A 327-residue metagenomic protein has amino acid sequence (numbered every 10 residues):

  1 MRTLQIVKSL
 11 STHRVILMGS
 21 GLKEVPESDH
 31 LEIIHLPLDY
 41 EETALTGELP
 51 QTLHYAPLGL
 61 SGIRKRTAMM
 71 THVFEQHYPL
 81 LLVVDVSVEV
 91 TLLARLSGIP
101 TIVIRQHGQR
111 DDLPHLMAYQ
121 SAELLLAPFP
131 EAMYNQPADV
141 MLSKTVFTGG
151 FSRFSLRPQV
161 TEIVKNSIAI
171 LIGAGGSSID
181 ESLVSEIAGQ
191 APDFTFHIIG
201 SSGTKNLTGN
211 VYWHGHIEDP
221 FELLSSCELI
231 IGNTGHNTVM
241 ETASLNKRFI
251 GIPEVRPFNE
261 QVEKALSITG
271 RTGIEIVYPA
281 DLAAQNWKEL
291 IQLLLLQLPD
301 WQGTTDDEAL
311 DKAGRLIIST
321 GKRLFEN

Functional and structural regions predicted by a protein language model:
M1-S11: Short amphipathic alpha-helix
H13-I63: Conserved nucleotide-sugar phosphate-binding/catalytic loop shared by glycosyltransferases and other
Q51-T91: Conserved nucleotide-sugar donor-binding subdomain of glycosyltransferases
L81-V86, P220-E263: A donor-sugar binding/catalytic signature common to diverse glycosyltransferases and related nucleotide-sugar
S97-S155: Active-site-proximal region of nucleotide-activated glycan assembly enzymes, centered on histidine/acidic-rich loops
V160-L229, A280: Donor-nucleotide binding loops and adjacent catalytic segments primarily of GT-B fold Leloir glycosyltransferases
R248-L293: Nucleotide-sugar donor-binding patch of glycosyltransferase catalytic domains
K288-N327: C-terminal amphipathic helix plus adjacent low-complexity, charged tail appended to glycosyltransferase catalytic
